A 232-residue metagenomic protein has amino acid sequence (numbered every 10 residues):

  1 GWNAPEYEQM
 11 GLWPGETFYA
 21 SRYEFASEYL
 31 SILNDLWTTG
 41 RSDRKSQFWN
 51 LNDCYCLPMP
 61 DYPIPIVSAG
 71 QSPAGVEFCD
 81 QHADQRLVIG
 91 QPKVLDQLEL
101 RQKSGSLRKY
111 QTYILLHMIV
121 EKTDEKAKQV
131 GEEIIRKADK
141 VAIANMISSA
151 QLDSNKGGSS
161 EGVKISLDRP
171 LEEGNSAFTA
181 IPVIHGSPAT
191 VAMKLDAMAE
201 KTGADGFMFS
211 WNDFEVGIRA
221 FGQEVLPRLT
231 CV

Functional and structural regions predicted by a protein language model:
N3-Y7, G11-Y62, Q91-T202, T230-V232: An alpha-helical appendage that flanks or caps ligand/catalytic pockets
Y29, G75, C79, V191-M198 (+2 more regions): Alpha-helical packing segments of well-folded alpha/beta enzyme cores
L33, I66, C79, A127 (+3 more regions): Conserved, mostly hydrophobic/aromatic
W37, G70-Q71, G90, W211: Residues that line or immediately flank small-molecule/substrate-binding pockets and catalytic motifs
I66-A69, D84-V88, Y110-H117, D205-F209: Hydrophobic faces of well-ordered beta-strands that scaffold small-molecule active sites in alpha/beta enzyme cores
S72, E77-R86, P92-Q97: Long hydrophobic segments that form regular secondary structure
D80-Q85, S176-I181, A204-W211: Glycine- and acidic
I165, L195-A197, D205-G222, P227: Substrate-recognition/cap regions that form aromatic- and gly/pro-loop-enriched pockets for small-molecule ligands
